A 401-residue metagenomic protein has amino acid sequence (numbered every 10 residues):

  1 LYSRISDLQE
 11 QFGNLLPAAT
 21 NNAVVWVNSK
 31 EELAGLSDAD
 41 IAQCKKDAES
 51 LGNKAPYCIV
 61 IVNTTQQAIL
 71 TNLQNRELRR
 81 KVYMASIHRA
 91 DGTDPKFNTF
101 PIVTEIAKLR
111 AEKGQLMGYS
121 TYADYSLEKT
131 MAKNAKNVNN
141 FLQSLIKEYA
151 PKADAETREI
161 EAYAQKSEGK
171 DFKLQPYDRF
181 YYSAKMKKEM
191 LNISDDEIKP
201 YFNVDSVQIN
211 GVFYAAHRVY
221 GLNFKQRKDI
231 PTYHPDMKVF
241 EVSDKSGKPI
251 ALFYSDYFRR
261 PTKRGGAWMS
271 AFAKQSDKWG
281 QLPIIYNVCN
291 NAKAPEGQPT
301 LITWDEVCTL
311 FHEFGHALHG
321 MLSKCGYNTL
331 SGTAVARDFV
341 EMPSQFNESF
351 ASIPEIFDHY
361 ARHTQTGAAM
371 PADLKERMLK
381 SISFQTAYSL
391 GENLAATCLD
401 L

Functional and structural regions predicted by a protein language model:
S3-R4, L8-V60, L109, Q115-K293 (+1 more regions): Active-site-proximal, well-structured secondary-structure segments within enzyme catalytic domains
C58, Q67-N72, K81, Y119: Propeptide (latency) domains of metzincin metalloproteases
Q67-I69, G92-K96, L127-A135: Second-shell loop/turn segments in exported
N72-A90, K129: Short, charge-rich amphipathic alpha-helices with coiled-coil/heptad character
K96-L109: Short, 15-30-residue, compositionally biased linear elements with alpha-helical propensity or flexible coil
F97, K133, R227, K278 (+3 more regions): Alpha-helix capping and helix-loop boundary segments enriched in small/acidic/polar residues
A111-G114, G118, A216, K293 (+2 more regions): Active-site recognition of the HExxH zinc-binding catalytic motif
S270-F272, P299-T309, G320-F346: Post-HEXXH active-site segment of zinc metalloproteases
